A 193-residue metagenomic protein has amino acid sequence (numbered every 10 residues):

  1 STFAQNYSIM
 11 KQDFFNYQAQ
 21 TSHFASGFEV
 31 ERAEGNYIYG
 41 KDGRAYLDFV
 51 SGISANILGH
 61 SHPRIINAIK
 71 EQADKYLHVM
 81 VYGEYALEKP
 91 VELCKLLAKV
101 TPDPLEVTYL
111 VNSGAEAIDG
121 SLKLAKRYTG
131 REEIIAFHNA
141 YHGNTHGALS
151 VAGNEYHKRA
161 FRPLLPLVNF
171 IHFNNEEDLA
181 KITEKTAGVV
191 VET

Functional and structural regions predicted by a protein language model:
F3-Y37, Y76, K89-P90: Active-site-adjacent loop/helix segments that line or gate small-molecule/cofactor pockets in enzymes
N16, A45-E133: Glycine-rich loop-to-alpha-helix module at the N-terminal edge of alpha/beta enzyme cores
S26, A33-G35, D42, I53 (+1 more regions): Short loop/turn microsegments at loop-to-beta-strand junctions
E34, F49, F137-H138: A secondary-structure boundary/capping signal
Y37, A55-L58, N169-F170: Short, well-ordered beta-strand elements within core beta-sheets of diverse protein domains
Y39-G40, L58-H60, S150-V151: Short beta-strand-to-turn element immediately C-terminal to the catalytic PLP-Schiff-base lysine in fold type I
Y76-M80, L165, E192-T193: Short glycine/proline- and acidic residue-enriched helix-loop micro-motifs that form flexible lids or anion-recognition
C94-V191: PLP-dependent aspartate aminotransferase-fold enzymes
